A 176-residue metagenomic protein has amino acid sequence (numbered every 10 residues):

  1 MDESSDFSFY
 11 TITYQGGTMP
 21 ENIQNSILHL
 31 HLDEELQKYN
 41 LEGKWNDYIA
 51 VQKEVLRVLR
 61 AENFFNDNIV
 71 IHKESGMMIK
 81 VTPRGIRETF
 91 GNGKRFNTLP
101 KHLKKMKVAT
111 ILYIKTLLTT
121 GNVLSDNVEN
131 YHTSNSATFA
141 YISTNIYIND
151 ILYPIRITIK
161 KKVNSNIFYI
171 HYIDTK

Functional and structural regions predicted by a protein language model:
M1-K176: Ribonuclease/tRNase effector modules and their secretory precursors
